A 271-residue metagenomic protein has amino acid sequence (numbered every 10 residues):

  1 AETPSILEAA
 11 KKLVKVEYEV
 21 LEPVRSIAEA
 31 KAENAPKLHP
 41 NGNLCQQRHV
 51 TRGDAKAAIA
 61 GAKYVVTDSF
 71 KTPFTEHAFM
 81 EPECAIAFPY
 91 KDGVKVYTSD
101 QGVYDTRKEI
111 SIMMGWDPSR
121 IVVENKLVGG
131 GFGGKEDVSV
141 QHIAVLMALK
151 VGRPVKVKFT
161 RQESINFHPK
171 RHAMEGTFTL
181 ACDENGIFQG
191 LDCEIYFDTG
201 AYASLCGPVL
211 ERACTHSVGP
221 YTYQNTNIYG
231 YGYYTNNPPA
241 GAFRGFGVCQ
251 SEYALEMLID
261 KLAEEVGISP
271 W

Functional and structural regions predicted by a protein language model:
A1-W271: Structural alpha/beta core scaffold segments of enzyme domains
